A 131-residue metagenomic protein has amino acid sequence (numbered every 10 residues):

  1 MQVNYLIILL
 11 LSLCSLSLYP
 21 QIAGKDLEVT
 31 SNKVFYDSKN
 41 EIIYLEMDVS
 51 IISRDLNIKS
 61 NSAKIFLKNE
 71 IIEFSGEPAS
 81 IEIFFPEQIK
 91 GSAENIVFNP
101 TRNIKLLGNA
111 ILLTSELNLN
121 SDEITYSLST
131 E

Functional and structural regions predicted by a protein language model:
M1-I7: Bacterial N-terminal signal peptides that target proteins for export
I7-S17: Bacterial N-terminal signal peptides
P20-E131: N-terminal amphipathic/hydrophobic interface segments
